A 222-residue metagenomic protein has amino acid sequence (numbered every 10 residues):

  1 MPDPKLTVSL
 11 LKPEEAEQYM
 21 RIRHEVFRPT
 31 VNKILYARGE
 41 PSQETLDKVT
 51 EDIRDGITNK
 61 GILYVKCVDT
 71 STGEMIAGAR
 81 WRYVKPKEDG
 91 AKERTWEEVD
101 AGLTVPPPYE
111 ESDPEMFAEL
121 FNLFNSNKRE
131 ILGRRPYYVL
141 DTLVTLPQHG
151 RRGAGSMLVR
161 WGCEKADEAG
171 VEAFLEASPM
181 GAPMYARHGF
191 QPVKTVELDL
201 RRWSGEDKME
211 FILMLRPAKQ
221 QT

Functional and structural regions predicted by a protein language model:
T7-R21, N32: A short beta-loop-alpha structural element at the N-terminal edge of CoA-dependent acyl/N-acetyltransferase catalytic
R21-E40, G56: Helix-loop element at the rim of GNAT/NAT acetyltransferase active sites that forms part of the acceptor-substrate
R38-Y64, V68-T70, R80, F121 (+1 more regions): Active-site rim helix/loop that mediates acceptor-substrate recognition in acyltransferases
G56, T72-G150, E197-M209, Q221-T222: Conserved acyl-donor/pantetheine-binding loop and adjacent beta-alpha core of acyl/acetyltransferases and related
I62-Y64, K208-M214: Short hydrophobic/aromatic beta-strand or adjacent loop that forms the aromatic wall/cage of a ligand/substrate-binding
P136-V139, K165-S178: Conserved GNAT acetyl-CoA-binding A-motif
T145, R151-E164, R187: Conserved acetyl-CoA-binding loop-helix of GNAT-fold acetyltransferases
S156, E168-G170, P179-D199: Conserved active-site alpha-helix within GNAT-family acetyltransferase domains
